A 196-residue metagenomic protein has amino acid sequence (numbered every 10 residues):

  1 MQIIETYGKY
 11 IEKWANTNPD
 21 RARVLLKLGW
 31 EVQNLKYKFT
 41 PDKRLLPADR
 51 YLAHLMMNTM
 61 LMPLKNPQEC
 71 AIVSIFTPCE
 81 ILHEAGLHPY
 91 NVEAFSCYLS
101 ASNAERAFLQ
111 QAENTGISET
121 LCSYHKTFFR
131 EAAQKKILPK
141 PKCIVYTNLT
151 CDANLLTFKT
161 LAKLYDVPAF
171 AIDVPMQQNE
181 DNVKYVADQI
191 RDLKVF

Functional and structural regions predicted by a protein language model:
M1-F196: An N-terminal assembly and electron-transfer interface module characteristic of large anaerobic redox and radical
